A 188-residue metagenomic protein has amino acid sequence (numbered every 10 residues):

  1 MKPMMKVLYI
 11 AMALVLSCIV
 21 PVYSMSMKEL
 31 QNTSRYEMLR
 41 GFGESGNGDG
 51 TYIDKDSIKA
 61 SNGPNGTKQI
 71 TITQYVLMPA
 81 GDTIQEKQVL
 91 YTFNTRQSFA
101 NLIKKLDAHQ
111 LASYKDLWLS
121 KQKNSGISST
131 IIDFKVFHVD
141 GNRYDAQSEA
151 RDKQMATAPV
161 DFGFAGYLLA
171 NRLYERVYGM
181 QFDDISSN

Functional and structural regions predicted by a protein language model:
M1-Y9: Bacterial N-terminal signal peptides that target proteins for export
P3, V20-M25: Amphipathic/hydrophobic helical signal segments and adjacent flexible N-terminal regions that mediate secretion
Y9-C18: Bacterial N-terminal signal peptides
Y23-Q88, N94-N188: N-terminal secretory-pathway/extracellular module detecting exported/lumenal segments and adjacent signal-anchor/first
